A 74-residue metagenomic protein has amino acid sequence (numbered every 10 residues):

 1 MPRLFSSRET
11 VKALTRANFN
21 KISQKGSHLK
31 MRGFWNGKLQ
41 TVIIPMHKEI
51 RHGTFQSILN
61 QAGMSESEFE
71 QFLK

Functional and structural regions predicted by a protein language model:
M1-K25, M31-K74: Basic nucleic-acid-binding interfaces
